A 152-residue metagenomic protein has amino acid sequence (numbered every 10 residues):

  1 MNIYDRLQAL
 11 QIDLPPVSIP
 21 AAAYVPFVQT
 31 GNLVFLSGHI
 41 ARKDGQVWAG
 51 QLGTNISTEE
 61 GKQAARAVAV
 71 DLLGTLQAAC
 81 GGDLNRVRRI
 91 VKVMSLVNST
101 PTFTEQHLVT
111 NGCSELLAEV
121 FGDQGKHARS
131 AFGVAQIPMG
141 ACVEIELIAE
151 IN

Functional and structural regions predicted by a protein language model:
M1-N152: Short, polar/acidic, helix-capping and beta-turn segments at strand->helix junctions that line the mouths
